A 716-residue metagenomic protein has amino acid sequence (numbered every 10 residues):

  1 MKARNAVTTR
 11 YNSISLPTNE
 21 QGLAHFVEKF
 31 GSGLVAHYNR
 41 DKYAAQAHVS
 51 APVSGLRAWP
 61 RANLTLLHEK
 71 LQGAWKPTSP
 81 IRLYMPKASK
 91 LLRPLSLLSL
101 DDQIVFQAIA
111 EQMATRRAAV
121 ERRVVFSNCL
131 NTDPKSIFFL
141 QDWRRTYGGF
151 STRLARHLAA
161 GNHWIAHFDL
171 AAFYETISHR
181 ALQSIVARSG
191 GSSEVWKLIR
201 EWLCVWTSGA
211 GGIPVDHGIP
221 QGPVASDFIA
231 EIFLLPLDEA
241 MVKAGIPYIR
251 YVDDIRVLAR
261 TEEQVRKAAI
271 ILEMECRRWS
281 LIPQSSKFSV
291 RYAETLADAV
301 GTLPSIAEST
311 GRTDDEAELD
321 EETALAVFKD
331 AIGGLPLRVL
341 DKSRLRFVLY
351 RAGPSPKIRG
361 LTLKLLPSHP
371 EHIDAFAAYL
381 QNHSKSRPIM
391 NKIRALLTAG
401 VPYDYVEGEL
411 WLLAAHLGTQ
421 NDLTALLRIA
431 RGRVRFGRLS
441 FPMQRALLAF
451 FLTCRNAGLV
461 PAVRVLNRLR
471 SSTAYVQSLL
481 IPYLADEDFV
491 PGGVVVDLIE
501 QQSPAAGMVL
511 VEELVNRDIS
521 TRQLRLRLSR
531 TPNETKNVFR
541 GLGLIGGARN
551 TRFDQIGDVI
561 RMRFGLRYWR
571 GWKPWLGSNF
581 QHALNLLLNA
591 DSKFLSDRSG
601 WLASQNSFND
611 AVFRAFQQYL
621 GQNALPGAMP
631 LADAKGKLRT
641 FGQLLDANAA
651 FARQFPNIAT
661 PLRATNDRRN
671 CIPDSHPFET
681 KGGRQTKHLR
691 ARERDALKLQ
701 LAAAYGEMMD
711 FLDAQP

Functional and structural regions predicted by a protein language model:
M1-P86, A714: Non-catalytic, polymerase-adjacent accessory regions of viral genome-replication enzymes
A3, A110-H167, Y174: Active-site-proximal segment of RNA-dependent polymerases
A45-S50, T78-A108, V120, V124-D142 (+1 more regions): Short, conserved non-catalytic motifs in the polymerase core
W75-A88, L198-I213, F580-L584, R669: Active-site-adjacent bridging/hinge elements
L100-Q103, Q112, A159-N162, L170-R180 (+3 more regions): Amphipathic alpha-helical interface elements
R144-V252, R256-E275, W279-L281, V290 (+3 more regions): Conserved polymerase palm-domain catalytic core
I249, E263-A268, A652-P716: Charge-enriched, short contiguous segments at helix-coil
L448-S592, G600, S604, F608-A611 (+1 more regions): Long, low-complexity regulatory tails in eukaryotic proteins
